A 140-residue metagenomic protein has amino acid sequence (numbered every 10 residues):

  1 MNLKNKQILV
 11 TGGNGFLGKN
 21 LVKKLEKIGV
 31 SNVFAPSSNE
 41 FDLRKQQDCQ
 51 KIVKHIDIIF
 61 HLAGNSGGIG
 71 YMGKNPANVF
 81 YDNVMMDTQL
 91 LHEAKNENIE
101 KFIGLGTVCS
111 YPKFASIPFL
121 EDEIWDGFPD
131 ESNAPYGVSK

Functional and structural regions predicted by a protein language model:
N2-K4: Short, flexible coil/linker segments at domain boundaries that flank nucleotide/cofactor-interacting
K6-I28: N-terminal Rossmann NAD(P)H-binding glycine-rich loop of SDR-like oxidoreductase domains
T11, P36, I59-N65, F102-V108: SDR active-site strand-loop-helix element
S31-Q50: Adenosine-cofactor binding site in Rossmann-like domains, unifying the SAM/SAH pocket of S-adenosylmethionine-dependent
K45, I58, M86, K101 (+1 more regions): Conserved cofactor-binding/catalytic machinery of classical short-chain dehydrogenase/reductase
Q47-N83, E93-N96: NAD(P)H-binding glycine-rich loop region in Rossmannoid oxidoreductase-like domains and their noncatalytic homologs
T88-N133: Conserved Rossmann-fold NAD(P)-dependent oxidoreductase catalytic core, especially the SDR/UDP-sugar
P135-S139: Active-site helix of classical SDR
